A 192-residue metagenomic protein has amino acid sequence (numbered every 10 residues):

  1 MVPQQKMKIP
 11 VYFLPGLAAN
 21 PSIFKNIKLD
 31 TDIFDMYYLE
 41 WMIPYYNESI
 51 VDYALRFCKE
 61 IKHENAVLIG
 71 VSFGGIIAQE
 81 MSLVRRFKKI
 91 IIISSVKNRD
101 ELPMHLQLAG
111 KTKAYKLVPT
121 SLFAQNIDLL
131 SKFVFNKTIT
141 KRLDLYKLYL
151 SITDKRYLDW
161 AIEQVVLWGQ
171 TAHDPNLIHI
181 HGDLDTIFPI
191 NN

Functional and structural regions predicted by a protein language model:
V2-Y45: Conserved HGGG/HGGXW glycine-rich cap/lid loop of the alpha/beta-hydrolase fold
F13-L17, S95, G182: Glycine-rich His-Gly loop
K25, D35-Y37, V51-V67: Conserved acidic catalytic loop of the alpha/beta-hydrolase fold
N26, E80-M81: Active-site signature of alpha/beta-hydrolase-fold catalytic machinery across serine- and Asp/Cys-nucleophile hydrolases
I69-A78: Gly/Ala-rich beta-loop-alpha elbow adjacent to hydrolase catalytic centers
R86-T120, L148, D174: Flexible "cap/lid" loop of the alpha/beta hydrolase fold
F123-Q170: Conserved alpha/beta-hydrolase catalytic His-Asp/Glu region
H179-H181, D185: Short beta-strand/loop motif that positions the catalytic acidic residue of the alpha/beta-hydrolase fold
